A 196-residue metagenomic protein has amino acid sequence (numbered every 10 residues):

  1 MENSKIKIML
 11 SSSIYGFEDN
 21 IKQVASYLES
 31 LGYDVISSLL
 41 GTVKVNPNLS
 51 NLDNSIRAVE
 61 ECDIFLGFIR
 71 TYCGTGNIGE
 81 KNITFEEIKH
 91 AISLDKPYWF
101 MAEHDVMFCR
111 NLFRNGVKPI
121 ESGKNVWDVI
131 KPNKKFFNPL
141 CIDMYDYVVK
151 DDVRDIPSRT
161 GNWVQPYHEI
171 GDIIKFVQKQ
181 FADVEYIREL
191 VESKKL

Functional and structural regions predicted by a protein language model:
M1-L196: Conserved catalytic or regulatory cores that recognize and/or transform ribose-phosphate-containing ligands
